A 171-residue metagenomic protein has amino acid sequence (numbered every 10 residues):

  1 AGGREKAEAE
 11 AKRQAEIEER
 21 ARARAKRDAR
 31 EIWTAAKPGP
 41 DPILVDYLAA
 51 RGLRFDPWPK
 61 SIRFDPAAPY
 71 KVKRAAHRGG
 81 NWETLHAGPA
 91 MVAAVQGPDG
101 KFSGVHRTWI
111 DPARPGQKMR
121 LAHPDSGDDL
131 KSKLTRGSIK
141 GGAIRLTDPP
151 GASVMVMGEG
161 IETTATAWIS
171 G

Functional and structural regions predicted by a protein language model:
G2-M91, Q96-D99, P149: TOPRIM metal-binding catalytic domain and adjacent DNA-binding surface shared by DnaG-type primases
Y70-G171: Phosphate-handling DNA/RNA-contact segment within nucleic-acid enzymes
